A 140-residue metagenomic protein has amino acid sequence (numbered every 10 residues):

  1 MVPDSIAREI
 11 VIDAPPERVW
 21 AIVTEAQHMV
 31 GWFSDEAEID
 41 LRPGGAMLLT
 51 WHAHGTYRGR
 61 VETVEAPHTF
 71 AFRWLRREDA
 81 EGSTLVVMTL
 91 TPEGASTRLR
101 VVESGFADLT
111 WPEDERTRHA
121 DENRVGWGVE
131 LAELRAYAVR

Functional and structural regions predicted by a protein language model:
D4-I12: Short amphipathic
A7-R8, R18, E25-R60, P67-T69: Short beta-edge strand/loop motif at the mouth of beta-sheet-based domains
E38, H54-R100, S104-A107: Hydrophobic-ligand binding "helix-grip"
G105-R140: A conserved amphipathic terminal alpha-helix motif
